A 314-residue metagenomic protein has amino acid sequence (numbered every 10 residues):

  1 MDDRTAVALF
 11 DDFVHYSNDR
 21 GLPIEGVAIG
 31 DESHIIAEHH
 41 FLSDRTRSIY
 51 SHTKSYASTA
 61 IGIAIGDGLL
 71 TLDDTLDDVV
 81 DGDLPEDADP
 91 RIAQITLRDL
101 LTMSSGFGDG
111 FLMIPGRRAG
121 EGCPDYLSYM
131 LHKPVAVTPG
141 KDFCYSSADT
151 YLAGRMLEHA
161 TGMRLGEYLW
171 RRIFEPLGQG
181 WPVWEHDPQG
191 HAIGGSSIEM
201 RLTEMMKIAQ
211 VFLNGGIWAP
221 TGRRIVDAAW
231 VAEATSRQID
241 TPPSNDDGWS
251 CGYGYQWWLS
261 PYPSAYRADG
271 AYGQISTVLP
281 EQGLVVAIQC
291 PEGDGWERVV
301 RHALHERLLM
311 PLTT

Functional and structural regions predicted by a protein language model:
L9-S43, S276-T277, G283-A287: A short, well-structured edge-of-sheet supersecondary motif
S33, S48-D73, L100, A153-L157 (+1 more regions): Active-site SXXK
L42, P134-P139, D149-Y151, D187-I193: Flexible glycine/proline-enriched surface loops and loop-helix/loop-strand junctions
Y50, F143-Y145: Catalytic tyrosine of NAD(P)H-dependent dehydrogenase/reductases that use a Tyr as the general acid/base
D67-F107, H132, A160-M200: Active-site helix/loop module of the DD-peptidase/beta-lactamase fold, centered on the serine-lysine SxxK catalytic
L152-M156, S196-W218, Q274-C290: Active-site-proximal alpha-helical segments within enzyme catalytic domains
W181, A232-V286: Active-site Gly/Thr loop motif
G270-T314: Structured C-terminal helix/loop/strand segments within mature extracytoplasmic catalytic/sensor domains
